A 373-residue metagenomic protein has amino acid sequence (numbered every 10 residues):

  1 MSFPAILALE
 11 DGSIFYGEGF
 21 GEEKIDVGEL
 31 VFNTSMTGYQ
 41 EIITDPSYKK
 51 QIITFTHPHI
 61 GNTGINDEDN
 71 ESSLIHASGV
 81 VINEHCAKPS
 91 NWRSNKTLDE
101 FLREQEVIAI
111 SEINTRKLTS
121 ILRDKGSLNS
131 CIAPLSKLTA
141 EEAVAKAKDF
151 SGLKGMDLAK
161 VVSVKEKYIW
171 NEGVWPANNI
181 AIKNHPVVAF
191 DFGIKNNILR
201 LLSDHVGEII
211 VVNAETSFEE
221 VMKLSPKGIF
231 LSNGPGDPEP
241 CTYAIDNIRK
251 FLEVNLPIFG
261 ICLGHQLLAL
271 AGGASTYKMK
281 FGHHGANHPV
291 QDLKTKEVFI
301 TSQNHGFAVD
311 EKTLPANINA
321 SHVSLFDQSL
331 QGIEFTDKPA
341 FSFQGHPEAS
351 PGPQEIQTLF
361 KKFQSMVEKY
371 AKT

Functional and structural regions predicted by a protein language model:
M1-E219, K223-L224, P238, S350 (+1 more regions): RNA-binding accessory domains that recognize and position tRNA/RNA substrates
G19-G21, P58, N304, F335 (+1 more regions): Residue-level structural signal for beta-strand termini and adjacent loop
I108, P186, P257-F259, S275 (+1 more regions): Proline-centered loop/turn at the N-terminus of a beta-strand
P186-D191, T301-S302, F341-G345: Active-site-proximal beta-strand elements of phosphoester/diester hydrolases
K227-G228, N233-Q303, A308, G352-A371: Cysteine-nucleophile active-site neighborhood
K296-K338: Catalytic beta-strand/loop cores that center a nucleophilic Ser/Cys/Thr and support acyl-enzyme chemistry
D337, P347-P351: A short, acidic, flexible beta-alpha connecting loop/helix-capping segment that sits on the rim of active
